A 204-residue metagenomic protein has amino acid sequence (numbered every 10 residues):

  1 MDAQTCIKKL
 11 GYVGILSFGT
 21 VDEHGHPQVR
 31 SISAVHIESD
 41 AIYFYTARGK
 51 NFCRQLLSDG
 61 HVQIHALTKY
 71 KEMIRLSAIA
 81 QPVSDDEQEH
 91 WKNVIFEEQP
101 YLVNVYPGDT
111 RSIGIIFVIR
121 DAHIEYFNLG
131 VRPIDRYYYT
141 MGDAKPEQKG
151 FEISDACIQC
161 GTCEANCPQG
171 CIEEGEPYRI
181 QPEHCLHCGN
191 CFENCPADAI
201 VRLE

Functional and structural regions predicted by a protein language model:
K8-P27, V62-A66: A short, Trp-centered hydrophobic/proline-enriched beta-strand micro-motif
V35-K71: A short mixed-secondary-structure module that forms the rim of ligand-binding clefts
I42-Y43, E125, R179: General beta-strand recognition
V62-E89: Helix-adjacent hinge/juxtasegments
I79-Q148: Charged, gly/pro-rich active-site loop segments
T162-R179, N190-E204: Iron-sulfur cluster-binding cysteine motifs and their immediate structural context in ferredoxin-like electron-transfer
